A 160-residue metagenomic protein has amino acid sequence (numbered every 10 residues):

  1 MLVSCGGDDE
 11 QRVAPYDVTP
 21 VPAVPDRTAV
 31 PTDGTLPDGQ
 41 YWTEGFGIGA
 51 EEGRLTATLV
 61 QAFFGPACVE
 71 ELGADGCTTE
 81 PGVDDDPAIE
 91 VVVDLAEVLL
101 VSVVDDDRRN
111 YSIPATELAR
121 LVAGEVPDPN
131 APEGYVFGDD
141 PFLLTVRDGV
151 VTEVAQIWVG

Functional and structural regions predicted by a protein language model:
C5-R27: Short, low-complexity, disordered segments immediately C-terminal to signal peptides in bacterial exported proteins
P22, T28-A29, A74-D75, G124-P127 (+1 more regions): Mixed-charge, polar/low-complexity N-terminal
R27-E90: Extracytoplasmic/periplasm-facing segments of secreted or lipoprotein envelope proteins
I89-G160: Extracytosolic low-complexity repeat regions of secreted or lipid-anchored proteins
